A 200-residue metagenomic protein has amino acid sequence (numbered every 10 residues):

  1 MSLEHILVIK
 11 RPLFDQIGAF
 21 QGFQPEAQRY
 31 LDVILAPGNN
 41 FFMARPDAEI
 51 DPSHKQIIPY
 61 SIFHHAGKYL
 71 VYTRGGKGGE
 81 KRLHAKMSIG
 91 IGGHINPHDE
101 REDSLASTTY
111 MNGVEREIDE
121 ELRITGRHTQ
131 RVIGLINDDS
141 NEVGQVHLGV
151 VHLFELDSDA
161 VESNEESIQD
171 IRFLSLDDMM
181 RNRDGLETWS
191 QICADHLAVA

Functional and structural regions predicted by a protein language model:
M1-I168, L174-A200: N-terminal leader/linker segments that precede catalytic domains of diphosphate-processing enzymes
